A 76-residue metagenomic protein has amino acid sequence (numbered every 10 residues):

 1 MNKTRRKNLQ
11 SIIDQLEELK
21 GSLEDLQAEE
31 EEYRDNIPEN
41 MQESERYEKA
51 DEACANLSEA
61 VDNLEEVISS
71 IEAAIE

Functional and structural regions predicted by a protein language model:
M1-E76: Long, low-complexity or tandemly repetitive, helically biased scaffold regions used for multimeric assembly/adhesion
